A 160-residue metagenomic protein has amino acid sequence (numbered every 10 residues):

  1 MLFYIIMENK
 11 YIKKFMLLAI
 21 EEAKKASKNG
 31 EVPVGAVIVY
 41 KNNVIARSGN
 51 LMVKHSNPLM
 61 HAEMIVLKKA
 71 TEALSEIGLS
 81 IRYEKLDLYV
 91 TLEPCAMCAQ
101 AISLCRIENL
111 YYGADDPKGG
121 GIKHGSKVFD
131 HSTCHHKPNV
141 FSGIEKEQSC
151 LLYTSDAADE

Functional and structural regions predicted by a protein language model:
M1-I6: Short, Lys/Arg-enriched N-terminal segments with co-localized hydrophobic residues within the first ~10-30 amino acids
E8, I12-K28: Short, basic/aromatic recognition patches
L17, Y40, R47-S149: Zn2+-dependent cytidine deaminase-like catalytic core
A26, A73, S155: Change "in soluble alpha/beta enzymes" to "in soluble alpha/beta proteins
K28, Y40-K41: Short, ordered coil/turn segments that flank beta-strands lining enzyme active or ligand-binding pockets
G30-E31, R106: Glycine-centered short loops/turns at secondary-structure junctions
V34-V39: Short beta-strand scaffold segments in enzyme catalytic cores
Y153-D159: Conserved small/polar residues in nucleotide/adenosyl-binding loops
